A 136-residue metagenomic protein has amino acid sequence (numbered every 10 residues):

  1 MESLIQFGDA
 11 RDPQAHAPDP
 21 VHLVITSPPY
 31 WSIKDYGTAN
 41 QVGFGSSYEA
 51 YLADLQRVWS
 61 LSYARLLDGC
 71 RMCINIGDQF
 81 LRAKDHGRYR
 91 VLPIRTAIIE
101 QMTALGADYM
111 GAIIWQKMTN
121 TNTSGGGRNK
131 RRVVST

Functional and structural regions predicted by a protein language model:
M1-T136: Core catalytic lobe of class I
